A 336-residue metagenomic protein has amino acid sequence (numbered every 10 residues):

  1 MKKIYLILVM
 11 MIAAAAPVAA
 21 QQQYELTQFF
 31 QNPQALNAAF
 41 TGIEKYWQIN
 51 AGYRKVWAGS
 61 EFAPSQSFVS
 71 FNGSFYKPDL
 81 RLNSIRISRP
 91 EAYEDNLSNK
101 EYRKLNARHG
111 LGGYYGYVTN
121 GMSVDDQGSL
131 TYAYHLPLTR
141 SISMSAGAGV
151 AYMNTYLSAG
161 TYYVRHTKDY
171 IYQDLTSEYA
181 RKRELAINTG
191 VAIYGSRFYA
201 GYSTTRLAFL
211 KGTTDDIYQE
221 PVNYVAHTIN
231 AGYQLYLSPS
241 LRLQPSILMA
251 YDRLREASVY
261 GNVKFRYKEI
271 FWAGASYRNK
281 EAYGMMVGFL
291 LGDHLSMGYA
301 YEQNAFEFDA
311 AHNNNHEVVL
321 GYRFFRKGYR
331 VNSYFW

Functional and structural regions predicted by a protein language model:
I4-A14: Sec-dependent N-terminal signal peptides
A14-A15, I49: Hydrophobic alpha-helical membrane context
A16-A20: Sec/Tat signal peptide C-region and signal peptidase I cleavage site
Q21-W336: Subset of outer-membrane beta-barrel
